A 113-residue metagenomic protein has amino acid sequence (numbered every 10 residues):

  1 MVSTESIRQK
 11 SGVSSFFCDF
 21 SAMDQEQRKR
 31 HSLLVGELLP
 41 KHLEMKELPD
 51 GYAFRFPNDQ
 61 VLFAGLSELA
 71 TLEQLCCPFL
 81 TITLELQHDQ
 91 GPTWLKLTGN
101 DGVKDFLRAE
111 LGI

Functional and structural regions predicted by a protein language model:
M1-F63, T83-Q90, W94-I113: Secretory/periplasmic and organellar redox-cofactor proteins
F63-T71: Amphipathic, interaction-prone secondary-structure segments
T71-L80, L111-I113: A common structural junction motif
